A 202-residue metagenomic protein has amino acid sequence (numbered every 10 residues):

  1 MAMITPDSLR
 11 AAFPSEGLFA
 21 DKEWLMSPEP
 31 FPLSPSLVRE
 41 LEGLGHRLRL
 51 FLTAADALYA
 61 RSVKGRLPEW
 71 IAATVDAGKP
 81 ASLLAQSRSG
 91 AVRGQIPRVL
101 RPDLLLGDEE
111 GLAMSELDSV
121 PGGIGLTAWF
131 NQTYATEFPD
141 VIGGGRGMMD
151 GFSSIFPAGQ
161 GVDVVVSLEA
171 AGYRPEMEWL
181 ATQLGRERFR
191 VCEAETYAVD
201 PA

Functional and structural regions predicted by a protein language model:
M1-A202: Preference for protein termini
